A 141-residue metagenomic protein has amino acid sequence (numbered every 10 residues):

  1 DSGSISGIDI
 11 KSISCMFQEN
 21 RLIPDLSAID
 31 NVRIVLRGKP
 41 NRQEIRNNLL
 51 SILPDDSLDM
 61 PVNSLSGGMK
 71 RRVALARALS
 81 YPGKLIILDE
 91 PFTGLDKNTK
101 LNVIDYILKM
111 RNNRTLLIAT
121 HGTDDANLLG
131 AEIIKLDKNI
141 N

Functional and structural regions predicted by a protein language model:
S12-I13, Q18-I23, G122: Catalytic "switch" loops of ABC-type ATPases
L26-G38: Q-loop/switch helix immediately C-terminal to the Walker
R42-L58: Conserved ABC ATPase "signature" region
P61-L65, M69: Conserved ABC ATPase signature
L75: Hydrophobic anchor residue at the start of the ABC signature
Y81: Conserved signature/switch motifs of ABC ATPase nucleotide-binding domains
I86-E90: Catalytic Walker B motif of ABC-type/P-loop ATPase nucleotide-binding domains
K97-T99: Helix N-cap at the start of a conserved alpha-helix in ABC-type nucleotide-binding domains
